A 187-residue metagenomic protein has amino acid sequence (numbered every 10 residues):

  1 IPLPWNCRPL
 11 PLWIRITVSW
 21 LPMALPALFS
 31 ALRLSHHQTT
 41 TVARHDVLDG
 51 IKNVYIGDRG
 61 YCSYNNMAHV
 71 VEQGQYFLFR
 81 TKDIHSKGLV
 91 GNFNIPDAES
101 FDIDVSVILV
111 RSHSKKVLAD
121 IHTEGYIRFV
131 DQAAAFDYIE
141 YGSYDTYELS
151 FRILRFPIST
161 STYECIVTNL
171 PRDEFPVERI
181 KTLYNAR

Functional and structural regions predicted by a protein language model:
I1-P2: Long, charge-dense accessory insertions within large macromolecular proteins
W5-R187: Single, function-defining residue in the core of a domain
